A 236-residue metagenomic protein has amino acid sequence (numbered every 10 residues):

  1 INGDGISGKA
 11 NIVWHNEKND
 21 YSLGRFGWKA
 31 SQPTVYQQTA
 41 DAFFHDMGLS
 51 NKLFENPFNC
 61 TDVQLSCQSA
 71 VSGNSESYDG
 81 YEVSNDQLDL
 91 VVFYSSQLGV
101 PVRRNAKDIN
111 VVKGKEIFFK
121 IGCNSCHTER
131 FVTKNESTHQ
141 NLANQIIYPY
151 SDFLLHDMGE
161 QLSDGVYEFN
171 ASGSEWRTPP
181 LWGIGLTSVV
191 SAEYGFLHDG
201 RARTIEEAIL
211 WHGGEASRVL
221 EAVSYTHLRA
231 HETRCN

Functional and structural regions predicted by a protein language model:
I1-R229, R234: Periplasmic c-type cytochrome electron-transfer domains
